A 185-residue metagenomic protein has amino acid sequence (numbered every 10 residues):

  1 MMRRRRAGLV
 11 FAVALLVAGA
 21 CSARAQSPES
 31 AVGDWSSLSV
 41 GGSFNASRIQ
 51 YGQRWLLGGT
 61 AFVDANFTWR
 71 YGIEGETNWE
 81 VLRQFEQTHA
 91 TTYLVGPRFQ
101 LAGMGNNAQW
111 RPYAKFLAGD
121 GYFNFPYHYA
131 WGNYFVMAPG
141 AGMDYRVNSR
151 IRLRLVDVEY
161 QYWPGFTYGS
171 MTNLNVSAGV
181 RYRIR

Functional and structural regions predicted by a protein language model:
M2-F11: Bacterial N-terminal signal peptides that target proteins for export
L16-G41, G105-Q109, R185: Outer-membrane beta-barrel biogenesis signature
L16-S22, G96-R98, G142-D144: A broad helix-preferring feature
Q26, F62-A130, Y134-M137, Y145 (+2 more regions): Gram-negative (and chloroplast) outer-membrane scaffold detector with strong preference for beta-barrel transmembrane
S43-A46, Y122-P126, Q161-W163: Extracytoplasmic loops and strand-loop junctions of Gram-negative outer membrane beta-barrel proteins
N45-F62, E76, G132: Surface-exposed strand-loop-strand hairpins of Gram-negative outer-membrane beta-barrel proteins
D157-V158: Internal, hydrophobic beta-strand segments that form the core of beta-sheet-rich folds
P164-S170: A short acidic/glycine-rich loop-to-helix N-cap element
